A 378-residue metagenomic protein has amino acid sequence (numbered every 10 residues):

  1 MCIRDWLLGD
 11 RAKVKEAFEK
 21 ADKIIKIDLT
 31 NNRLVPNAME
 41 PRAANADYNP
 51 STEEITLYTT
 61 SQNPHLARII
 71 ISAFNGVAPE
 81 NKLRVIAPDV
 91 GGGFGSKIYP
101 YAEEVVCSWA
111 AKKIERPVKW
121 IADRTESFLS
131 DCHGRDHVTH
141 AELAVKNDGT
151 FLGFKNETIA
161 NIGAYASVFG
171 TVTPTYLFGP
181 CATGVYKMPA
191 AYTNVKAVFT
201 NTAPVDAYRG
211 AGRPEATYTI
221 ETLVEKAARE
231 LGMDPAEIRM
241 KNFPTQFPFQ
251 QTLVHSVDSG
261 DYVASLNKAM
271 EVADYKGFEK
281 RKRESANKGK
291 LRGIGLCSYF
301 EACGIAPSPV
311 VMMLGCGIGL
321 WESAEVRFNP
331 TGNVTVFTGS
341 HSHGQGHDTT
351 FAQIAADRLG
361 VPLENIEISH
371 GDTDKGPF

Functional and structural regions predicted by a protein language model:
R4-F378: Structural alpha/beta core scaffold segments of enzyme domains
